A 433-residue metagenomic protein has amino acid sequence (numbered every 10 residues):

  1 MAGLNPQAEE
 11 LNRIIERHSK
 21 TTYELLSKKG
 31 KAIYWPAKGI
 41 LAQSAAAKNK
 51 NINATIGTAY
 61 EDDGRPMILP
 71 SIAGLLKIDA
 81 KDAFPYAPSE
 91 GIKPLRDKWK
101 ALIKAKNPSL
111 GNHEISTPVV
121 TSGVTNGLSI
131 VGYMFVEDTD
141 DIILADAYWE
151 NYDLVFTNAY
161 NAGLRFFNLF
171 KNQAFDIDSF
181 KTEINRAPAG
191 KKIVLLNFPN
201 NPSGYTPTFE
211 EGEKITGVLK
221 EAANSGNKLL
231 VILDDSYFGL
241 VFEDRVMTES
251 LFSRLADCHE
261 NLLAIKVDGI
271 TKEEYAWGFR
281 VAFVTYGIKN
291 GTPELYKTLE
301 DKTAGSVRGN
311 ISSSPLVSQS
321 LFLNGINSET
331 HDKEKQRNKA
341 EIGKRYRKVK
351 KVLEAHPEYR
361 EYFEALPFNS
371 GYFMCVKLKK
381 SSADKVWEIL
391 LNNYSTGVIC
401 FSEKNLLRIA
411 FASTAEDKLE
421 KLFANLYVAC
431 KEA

Functional and structural regions predicted by a protein language model:
A2-G3, K93, A101, A105-N112 (+2 more regions): PLP-dependent enzyme catalytic core of the Aspartate aminotransferase-like
G3-E10, K28-S122, A433: N-terminal small-domain helix-loop-helix segment of the aminotransferase-like
L4-H18, L102, A256-A340: Conserved core segment of the aminotransferase class I/II
N51-N53, P88, V267, F363-N369 (+1 more regions): Short beta-strand
G57-E61, T125, W149-E150, P199-P202 (+8 more regions): Short, solvent-exposed loop/turn segments at secondary-structure junctions
D79-V231, F238-H259, D417-L419, A424-Y427: Conserved core of the PLP fold type I
T285, C375-K377, A410-A412: Short hydrophobic/aromatic beta-strand micro-patches that form the beta-sheet surface supporting nucleotide- or nucleic
L316, K335-K350, Y362-K377, S402-N405: Conserved glycine-rich beta-strand-loop-beta hairpin in the small C-terminal domain of fold type I
